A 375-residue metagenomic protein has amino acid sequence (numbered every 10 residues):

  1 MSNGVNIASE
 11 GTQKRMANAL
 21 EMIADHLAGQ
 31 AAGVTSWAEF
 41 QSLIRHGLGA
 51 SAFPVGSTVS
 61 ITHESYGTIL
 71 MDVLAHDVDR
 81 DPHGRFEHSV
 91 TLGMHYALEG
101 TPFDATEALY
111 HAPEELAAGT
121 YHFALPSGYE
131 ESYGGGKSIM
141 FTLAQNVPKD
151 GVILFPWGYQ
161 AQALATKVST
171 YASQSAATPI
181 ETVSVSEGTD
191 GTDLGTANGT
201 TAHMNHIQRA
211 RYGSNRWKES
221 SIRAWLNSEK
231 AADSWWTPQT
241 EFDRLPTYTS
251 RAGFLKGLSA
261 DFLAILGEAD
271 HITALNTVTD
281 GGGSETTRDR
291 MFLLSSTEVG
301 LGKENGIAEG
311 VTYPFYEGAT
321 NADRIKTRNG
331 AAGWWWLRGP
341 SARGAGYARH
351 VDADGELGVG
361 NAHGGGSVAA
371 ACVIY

Functional and structural regions predicted by a protein language model:
M1-E21: Short, low-complexity N-terminal tether/leader segments at secretion or assembly junctions of large, surface-exposed
A19-Y375: Collagenous Gly-X-Y triple-helix signature in extracellular proteins
